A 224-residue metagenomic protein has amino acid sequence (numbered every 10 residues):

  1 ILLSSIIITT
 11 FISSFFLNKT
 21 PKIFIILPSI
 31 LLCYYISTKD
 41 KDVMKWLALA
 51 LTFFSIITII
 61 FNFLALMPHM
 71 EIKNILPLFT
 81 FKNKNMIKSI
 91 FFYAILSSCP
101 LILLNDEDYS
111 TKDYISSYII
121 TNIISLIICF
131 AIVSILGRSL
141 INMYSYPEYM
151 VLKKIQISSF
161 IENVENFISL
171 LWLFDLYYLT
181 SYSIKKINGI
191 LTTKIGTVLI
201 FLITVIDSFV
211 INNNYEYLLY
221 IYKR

Functional and structural regions predicted by a protein language model:
I1-F24, P28-L31: Membrane helical hairpin/interfacial module
S4, L32-Y34, T52-L66, I115-I141 (+1 more regions): Selective recognition of specific alpha-helical transmembrane segments in multi-pass small-molecule
I8-F15, H69-K82, E216-I221: Membrane-interface helix termini and inter-helical loops of multi-pass transporters
I23, I36-L66, K223-R224: Membrane-interface loop-to-helix entry segments
I25, T38, A65-H69, P77-I128 (+2 more regions): Hydrophobic, membrane-embedded alpha-helices of multi-pass small-molecule transporters
T38-L47, E107-S117, N188-I195: Membrane-interface helix-boundary motifs at transmembrane edges
I135-V164: Membrane-interface interhelical connector segments
T193-I195, F209-R224: Extracellular/periplasmic helix-loop-helix junctions in multi-pass membrane proteins
